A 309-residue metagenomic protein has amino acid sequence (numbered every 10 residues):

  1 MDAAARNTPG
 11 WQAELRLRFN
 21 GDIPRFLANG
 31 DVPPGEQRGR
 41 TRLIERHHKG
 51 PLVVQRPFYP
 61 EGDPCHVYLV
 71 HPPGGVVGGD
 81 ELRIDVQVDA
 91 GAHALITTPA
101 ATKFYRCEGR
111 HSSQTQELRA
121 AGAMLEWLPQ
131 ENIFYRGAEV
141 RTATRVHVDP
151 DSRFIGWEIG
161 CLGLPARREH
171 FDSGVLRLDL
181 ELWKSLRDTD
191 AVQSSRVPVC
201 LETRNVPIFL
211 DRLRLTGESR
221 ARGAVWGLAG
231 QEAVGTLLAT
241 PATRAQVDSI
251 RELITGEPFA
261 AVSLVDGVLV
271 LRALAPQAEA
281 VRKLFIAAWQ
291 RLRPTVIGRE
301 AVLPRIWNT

Functional and structural regions predicted by a protein language model:
M1-E131, R136: N-terminal, charged/glycine-rich beta-strand/loop interface patches
Q12-R16, P64, E81-R83, S113-T115 (+7 more regions): Broad gene-expression machinery/nucleic-acid interaction feature
R16-R18, Y68, D85-Q87, E117-R119 (+5 more regions): Residue-level recognition of well-ordered beta-strand positions that form the cores of beta-sheet-rich folds across
D31-P34, R187-T203: Intrinsic disorder/low-complexity segments
T41, P198, N205-P207: Tryptophan-centered short beta-strand motifs
H93-L95, M124-E126, R153-I155, G235-T236 (+2 more regions): Structural motif
C107-D172, L180-E181: Internal, conserved structured core segments that host functional sites
G160-D190, E202-T309: A structural signal for small-residue-enriched, beta-sheet-centric alpha/beta enzyme cores and oligomeric scaffold folds
